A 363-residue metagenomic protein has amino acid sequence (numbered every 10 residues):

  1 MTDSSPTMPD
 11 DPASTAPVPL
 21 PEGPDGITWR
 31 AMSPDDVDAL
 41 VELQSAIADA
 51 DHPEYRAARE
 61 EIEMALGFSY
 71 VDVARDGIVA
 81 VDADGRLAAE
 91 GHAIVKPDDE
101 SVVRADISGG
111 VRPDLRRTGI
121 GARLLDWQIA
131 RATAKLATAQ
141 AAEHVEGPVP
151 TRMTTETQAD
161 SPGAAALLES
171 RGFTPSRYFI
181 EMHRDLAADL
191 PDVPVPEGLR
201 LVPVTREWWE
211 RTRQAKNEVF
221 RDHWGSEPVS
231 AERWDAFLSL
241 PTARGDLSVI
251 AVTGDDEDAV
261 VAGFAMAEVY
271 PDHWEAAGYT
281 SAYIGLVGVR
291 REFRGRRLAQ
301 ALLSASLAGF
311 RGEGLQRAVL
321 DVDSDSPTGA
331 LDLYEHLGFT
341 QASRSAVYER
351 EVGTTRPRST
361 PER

Functional and structural regions predicted by a protein language model:
M1-P21, V95-E197, A346-R350: Acyl-donor-binding surface of acyltransferase catalytic domains
T2-L66, V193-V229, V261, S359-R363: Short amphipathic alpha-helix that is part of the acyltransferase structural core
A16, L20, I180-R200, Q316 (+2 more regions): C-terminal "cap" of GNAT-fold acetyltransferases
S45-V71, G91-E100, H223-V287: A conserved beta-strand-loop-helix scaffold within acyl/acetyltransferase catalytic domains
V79-V81, K96, D106-T118, I284-R294 (+1 more regions): A short, internal acetyl-CoA/4′-phosphopantetheine-binding micro-motif in the GNAT/acyltransferase core
R117-A134, L286-V289, G295-G312, R317 (+1 more regions): Conserved acetyl-CoA-binding loop-helix of GNAT-fold acetyltransferases
A164, L168, Y334, F339: Conserved active-site tyrosine of GNAT-family acetyltransferases
H223-G225, L247, D258-A265, H273-T280 (+5 more regions): Extended hydrophobic-aromatic, low-complexity segments
